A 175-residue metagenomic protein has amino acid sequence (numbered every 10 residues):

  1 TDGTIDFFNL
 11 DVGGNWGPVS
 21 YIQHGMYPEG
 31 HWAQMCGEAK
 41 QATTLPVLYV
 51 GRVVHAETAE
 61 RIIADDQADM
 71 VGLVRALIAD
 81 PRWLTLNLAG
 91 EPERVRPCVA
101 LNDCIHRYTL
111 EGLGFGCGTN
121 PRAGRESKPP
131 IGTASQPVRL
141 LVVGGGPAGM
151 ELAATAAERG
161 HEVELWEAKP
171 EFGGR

Functional and structural regions predicted by a protein language model:
T1-V143, P147-V163, E171-G173: Flavin-dependent oxidoreductase catalytic cores
